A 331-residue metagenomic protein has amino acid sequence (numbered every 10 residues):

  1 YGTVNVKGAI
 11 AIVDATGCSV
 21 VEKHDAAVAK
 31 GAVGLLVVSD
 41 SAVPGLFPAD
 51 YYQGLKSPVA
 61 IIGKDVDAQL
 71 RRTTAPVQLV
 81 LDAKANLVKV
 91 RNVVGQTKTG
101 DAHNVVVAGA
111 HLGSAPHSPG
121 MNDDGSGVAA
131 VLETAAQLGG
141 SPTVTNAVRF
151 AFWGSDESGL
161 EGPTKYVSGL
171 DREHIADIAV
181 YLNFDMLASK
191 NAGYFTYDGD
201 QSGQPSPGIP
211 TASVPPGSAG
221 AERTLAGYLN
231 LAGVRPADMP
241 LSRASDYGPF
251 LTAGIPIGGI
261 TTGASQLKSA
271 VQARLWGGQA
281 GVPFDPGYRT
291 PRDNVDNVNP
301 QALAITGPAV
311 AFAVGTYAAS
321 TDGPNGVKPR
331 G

Functional and structural regions predicted by a protein language model:
Y1-I62, P119, P236: Extracellular/luminal Protease-associated
A9-D14, G34-V38, P58-I61, V93-Q96 (+10 more regions): Structural recognition of the beta-strand scaffold that forms the well-ordered cores of secreted hydrolase catalytic
I12-C18, K23-H24, L55-A60, V80-K84 (+6 more regions): Second-shell loop/turn segments in exported
K23-H24, V38-D40, L46, T143-N146 (+3 more regions): Surface-exposed patches in mature extracellular/periplasmic domains of secreted proteins
A26-K30, M121-A135: Active-site alpha-helical elements of protease catalytic centers
Y51-M121, E133-A136, G140, T145: Soluble metallo-hydrolase cores and metallopeptidase-like ectodomains found primarily in the secretory/periplasmic
H103, P116, T143, W153-A264 (+1 more regions): Metal-dependent peptidase/peptidase-like ectodomains
L267-G331: His/Asp/Glu-rich mid-to-C-terminal helical/loop segments that flank catalytic regions of hydrolases
